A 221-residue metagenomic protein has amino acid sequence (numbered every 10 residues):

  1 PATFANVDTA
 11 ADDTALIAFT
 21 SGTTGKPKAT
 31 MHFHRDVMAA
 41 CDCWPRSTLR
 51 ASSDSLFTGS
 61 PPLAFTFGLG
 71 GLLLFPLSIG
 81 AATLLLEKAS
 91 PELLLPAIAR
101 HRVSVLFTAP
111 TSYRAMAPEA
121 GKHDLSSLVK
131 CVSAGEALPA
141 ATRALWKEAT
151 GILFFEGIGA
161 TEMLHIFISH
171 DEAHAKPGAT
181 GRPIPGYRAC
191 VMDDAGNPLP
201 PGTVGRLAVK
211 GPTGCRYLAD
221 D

Functional and structural regions predicted by a protein language model:
A2-F19, K26, R50-L56: Conserved pre-ATP/AMP-binding loop-to-beta segment of ANL
A15-A39: Conserved AMP-binding A3 loop
M38-L56, L63-V105, E119: Conserved AMP-binding/adenylation subdomain of ANL enzymes
S78, V103-T108, A117-K176, R188: Gly/Ser/Thr-rich phosphate-binding loop
S90, T111-Y113, L138: Alpha-helix capping/helix-boundary segments
R182-G186, N197-D221: Conserved ATP/PPi-binding loop(s) of AMP-dependent carboxylate-activating enzymes
M192-D193: Hydrophobic alpha-helical segments, especially N-terminal targeting/anchoring helices
